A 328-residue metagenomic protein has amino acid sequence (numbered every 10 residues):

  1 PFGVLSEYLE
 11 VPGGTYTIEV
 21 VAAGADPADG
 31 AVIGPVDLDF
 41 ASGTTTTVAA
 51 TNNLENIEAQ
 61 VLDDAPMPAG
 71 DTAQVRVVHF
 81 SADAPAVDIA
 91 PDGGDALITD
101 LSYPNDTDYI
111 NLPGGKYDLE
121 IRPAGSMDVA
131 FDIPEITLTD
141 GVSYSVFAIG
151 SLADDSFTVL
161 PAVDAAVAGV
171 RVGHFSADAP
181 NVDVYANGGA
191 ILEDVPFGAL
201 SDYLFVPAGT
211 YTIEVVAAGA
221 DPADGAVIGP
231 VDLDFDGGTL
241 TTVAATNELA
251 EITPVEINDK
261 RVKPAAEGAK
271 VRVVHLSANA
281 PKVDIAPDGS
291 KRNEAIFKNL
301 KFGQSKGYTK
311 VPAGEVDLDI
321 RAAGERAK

Functional and structural regions predicted by a protein language model:
P1-K328: Intrinsically disordered, low-complexity polar regions and short flexible loop motifs
